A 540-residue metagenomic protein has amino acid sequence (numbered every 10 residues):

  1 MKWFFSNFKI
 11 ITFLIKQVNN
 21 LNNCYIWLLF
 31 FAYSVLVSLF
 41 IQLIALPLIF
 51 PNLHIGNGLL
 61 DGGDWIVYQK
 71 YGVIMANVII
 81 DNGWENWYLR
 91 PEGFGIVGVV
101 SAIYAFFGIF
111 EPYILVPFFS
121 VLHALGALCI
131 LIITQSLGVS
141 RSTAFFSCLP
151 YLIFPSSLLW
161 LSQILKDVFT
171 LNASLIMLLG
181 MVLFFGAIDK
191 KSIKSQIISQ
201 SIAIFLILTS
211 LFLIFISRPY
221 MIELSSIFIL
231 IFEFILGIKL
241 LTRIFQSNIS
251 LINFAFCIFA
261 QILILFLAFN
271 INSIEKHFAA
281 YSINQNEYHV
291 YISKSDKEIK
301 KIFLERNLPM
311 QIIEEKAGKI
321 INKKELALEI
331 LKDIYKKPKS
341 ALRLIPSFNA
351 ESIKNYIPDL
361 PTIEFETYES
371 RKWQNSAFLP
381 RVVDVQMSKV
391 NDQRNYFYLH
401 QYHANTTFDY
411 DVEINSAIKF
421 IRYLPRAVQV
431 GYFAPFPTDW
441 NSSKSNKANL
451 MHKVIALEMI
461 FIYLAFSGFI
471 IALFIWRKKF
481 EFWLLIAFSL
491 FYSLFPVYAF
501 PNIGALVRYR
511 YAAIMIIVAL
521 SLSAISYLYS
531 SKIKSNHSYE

Functional and structural regions predicted by a protein language model:
M1-I49, F256-I258, S538-E540: Start-transfer (signal-anchor) and selected internal transmembrane alpha helices of multi-pass inner/ER membrane
K2-I10, A427, G431-F436, H452-K479: Hydrophobic, aromatic-rich transmembrane alpha-helices and their immediate juxtamembrane boundary segments
D64-F110: Short hydrophobic/aromatic helix or loop-helix immediately within or flanking a transmembrane segment in polytopic
Y113, I130-I153: Transmembrane-helix signature of polytopic, membrane-embedded enzymes that assemble or transfer cell-envelope glycans
P117-G138, L464-S467: Transmembrane-helix motifs of polytopic, lipid-linked glycan transferases
S136, K190-I202, R243-I244, S445 (+1 more regions): Membrane-interface helix-loop-helix junctions at transmembrane boundaries of multi-pass membrane enzymes, predominantly
L158-L159, K194-S225, L230, Q261: Membrane-interface alpha helices of multi-pass inner-membrane proteins
S162-F169: Short acidic/glycine- and proline-prone juxtamembrane loop motifs at membrane-interface regions of multi-pass membrane
